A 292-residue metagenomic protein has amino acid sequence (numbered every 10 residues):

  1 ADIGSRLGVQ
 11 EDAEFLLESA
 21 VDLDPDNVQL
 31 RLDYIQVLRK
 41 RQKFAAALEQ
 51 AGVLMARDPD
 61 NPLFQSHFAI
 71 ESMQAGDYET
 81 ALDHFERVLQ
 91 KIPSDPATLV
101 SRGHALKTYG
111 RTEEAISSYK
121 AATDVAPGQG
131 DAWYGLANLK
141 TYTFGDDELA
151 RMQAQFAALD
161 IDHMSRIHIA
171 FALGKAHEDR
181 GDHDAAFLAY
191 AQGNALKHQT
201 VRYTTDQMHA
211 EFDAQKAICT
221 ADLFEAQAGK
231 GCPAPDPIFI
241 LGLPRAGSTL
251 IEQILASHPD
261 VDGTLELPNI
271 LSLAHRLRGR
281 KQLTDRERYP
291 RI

Functional and structural regions predicted by a protein language model:
A1-I292: Alpha-helical solenoid repeat scaffolds of the TPR/TPR-like class and their adjacent stem/linker regions that mediate
